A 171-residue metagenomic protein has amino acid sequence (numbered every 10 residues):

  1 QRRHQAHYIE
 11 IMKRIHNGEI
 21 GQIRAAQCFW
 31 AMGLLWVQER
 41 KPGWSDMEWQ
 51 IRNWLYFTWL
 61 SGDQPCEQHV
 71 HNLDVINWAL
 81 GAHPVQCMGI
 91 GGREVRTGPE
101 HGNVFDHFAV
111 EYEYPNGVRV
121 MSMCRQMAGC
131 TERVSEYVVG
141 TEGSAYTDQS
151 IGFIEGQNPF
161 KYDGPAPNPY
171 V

Functional and structural regions predicted by a protein language model:
R2-G102, A128-C130, V134-Y137, S144-Y146 (+1 more regions): Predominantly a Rossmann-like dinucleotide-binding segment in NAD(P)-dependent oxidoreductases
F105, V110: Short, Gly/Pro- and small/polar-rich lid/capping loops
E111-N116, V139-T141: Active-site beta-strand termini and strand-to-loop segments that position acidic
G117-M121, S144: Short, mixed charged/polar active-site loops that provide acid/base catalysis or chelate metal/phosphate cofactors
V120-S122, Q126-A128: Phosphate/diphosphate-binding loops
S150-K161: Short polybasic amphipathic segments
A166-V171: Short, intrinsically disordered, charge-balanced linker/junction segments flanking boundaries in proteins
